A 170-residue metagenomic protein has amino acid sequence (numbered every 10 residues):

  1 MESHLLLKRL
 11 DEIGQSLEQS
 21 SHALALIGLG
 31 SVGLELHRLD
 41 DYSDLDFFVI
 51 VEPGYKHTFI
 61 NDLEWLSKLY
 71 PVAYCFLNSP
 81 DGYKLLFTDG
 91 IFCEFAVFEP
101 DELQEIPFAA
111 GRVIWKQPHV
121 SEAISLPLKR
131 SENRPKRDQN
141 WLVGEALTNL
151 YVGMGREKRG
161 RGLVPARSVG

Functional and structural regions predicted by a protein language model:
M1-S21, V32-Y42, F48-A96: Metal-dependent nucleotidyltransferase catalytic core
A25-G28: Hydrophobic/anchoring residues in structured secondary elements
G30-V32, S168-V169: Short, well-ordered beta-to-alpha junction loops that form the rim of enzyme active sites and present histidine/acidic
W65-V169: Conserved NTP/Mg2+-binding pocket subregion across the NTase superfamily
